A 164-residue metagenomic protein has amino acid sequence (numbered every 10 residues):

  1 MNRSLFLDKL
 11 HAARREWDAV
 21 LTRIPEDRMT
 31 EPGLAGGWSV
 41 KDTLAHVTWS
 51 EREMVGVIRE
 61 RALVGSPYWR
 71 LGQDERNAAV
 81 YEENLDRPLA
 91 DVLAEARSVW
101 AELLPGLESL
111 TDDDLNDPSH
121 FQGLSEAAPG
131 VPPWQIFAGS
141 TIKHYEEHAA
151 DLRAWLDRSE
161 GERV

Functional and structural regions predicted by a protein language model:
M1-A12, R28-W49, A79-E95, F121-H144: Alpha-helical scaffold segments that form or flank carboxylate-/histidine-based iron centers
M1-L5, E53-V99, L156-V164: Short, helix-capping/interhelical loops that line the mouth of catalytic, cofactor-, or ligand-binding pockets
A13-E16, V99: Long, heptad-repeat alpha-helical coiled-coil segments that mediate oligomerization and form fibrous "stalk/rod"
E16-V40, V64-W69, S109-P129: Helix-loop segments that flank and shape redox-cofactor active sites
A19-T22, R52, G56-R59, A101-L115 (+1 more regions): Charged/polar positions within long, soluble alpha-helices
S50, P67, A79-N84, L104-A128 (+1 more regions): Contiguous hydrophobic segments
A138-E162: A hydrophobic membrane-anchoring alpha-helix module
